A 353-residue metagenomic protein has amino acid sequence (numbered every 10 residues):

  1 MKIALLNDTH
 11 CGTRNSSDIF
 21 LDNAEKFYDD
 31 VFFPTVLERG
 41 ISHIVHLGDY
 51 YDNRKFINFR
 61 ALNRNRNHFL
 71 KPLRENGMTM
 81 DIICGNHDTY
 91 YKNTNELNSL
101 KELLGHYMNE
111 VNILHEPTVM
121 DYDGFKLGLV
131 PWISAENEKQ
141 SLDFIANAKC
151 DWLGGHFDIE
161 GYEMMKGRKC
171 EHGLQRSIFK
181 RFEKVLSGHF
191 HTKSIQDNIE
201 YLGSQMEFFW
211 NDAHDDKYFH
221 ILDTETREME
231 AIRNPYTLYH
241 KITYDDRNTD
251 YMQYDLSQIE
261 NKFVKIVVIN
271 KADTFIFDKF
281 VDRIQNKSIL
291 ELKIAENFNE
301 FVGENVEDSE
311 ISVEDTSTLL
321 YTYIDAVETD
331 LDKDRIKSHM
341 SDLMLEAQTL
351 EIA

Functional and structural regions predicted by a protein language model:
K2, T9, T13-V119, I178-F182: Core catalytic region of metal-dependent phosphoesterases/phosphodiesterases, especially metallo-beta-lactamase-like
K2-I3, H43, F125-K126, W152 (+1 more regions): Structural motif
D8, I44, D49, N65 (+7 more regions): Divalent metal-coordination and catalytic microenvironments
H10-R14, D52-K55, I82-T94, M120-D121 (+4 more regions): Active-site environment of divalent metal-dependent phosphoester hydrolases
N65, D88-S177: Conserved catalytic scaffold of divalent metal-dependent phosphoesterases
L70-N76, F144-A148, R176-R181, S257-E260 (+1 more regions): Short, conserved loop/helix-junction motifs that constitute active-site signature segments in enzyme catalytic cores
I159, M165-A231: Conserved beta-sheet core of the metallophosphoesterase superfamily
T224-A353: Accessory, non-catalytic peripheral segments of nucleic-acid enzymes
